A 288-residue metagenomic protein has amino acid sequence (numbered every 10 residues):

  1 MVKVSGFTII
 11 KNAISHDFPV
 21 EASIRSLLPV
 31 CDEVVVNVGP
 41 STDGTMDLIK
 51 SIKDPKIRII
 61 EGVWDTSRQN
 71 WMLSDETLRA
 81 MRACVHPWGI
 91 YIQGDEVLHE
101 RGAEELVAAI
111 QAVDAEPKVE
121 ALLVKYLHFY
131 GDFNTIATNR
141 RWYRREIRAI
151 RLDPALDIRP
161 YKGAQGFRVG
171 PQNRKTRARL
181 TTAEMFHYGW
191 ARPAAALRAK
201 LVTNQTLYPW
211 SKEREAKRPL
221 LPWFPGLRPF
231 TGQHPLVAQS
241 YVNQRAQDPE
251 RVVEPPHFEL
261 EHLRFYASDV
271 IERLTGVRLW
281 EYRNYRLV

Functional and structural regions predicted by a protein language model:
M1, P29, I52-D54, E116 (+2 more regions): Short, well-ordered coil/turn elements that cap or connect secondary structure elements
V2-N12, H16-A22, P40-Y91: Active-site-proximal specificity loops/subdomain of glycosyltransferases
A22-V34, S41: Short, acidic, metal-binding catalytic loop of nucleotide-sugar glycosyltransferases
M72-L73, E100-V288: Catalytic-site signature of metal-activated, phosphate-bearing donor transferases, centered on the GT-A/GT-A-like
Q93-V97: The conserved acidic donor/metal-binding loop of glycosyltransferases
